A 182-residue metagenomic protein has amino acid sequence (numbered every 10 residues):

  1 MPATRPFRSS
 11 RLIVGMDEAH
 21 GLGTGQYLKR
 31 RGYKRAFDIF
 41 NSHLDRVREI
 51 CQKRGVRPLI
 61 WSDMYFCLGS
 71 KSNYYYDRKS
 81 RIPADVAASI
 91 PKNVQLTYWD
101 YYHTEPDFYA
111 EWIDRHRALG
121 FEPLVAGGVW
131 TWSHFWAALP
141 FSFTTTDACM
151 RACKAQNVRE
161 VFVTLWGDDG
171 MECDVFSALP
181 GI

Functional and structural regions predicted by a protein language model:
T4-R11, E18, K29-I182: Substrate-binding groove of N-acetylhexosamine-processing glycoside hydrolases
H20-Q26: Short acidic/His/Gly/Ser-rich catalytic and metal-binding motifs that mark active-site loops of diverse hydrolases
